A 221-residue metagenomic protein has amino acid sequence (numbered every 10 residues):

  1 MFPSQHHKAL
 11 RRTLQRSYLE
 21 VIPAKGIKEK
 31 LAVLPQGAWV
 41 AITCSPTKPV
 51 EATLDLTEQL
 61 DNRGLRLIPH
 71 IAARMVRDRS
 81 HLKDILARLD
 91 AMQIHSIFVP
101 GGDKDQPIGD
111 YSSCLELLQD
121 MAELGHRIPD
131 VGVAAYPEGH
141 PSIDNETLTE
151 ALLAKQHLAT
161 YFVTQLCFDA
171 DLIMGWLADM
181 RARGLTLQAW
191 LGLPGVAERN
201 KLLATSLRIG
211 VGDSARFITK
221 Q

Functional and structural regions predicted by a protein language model:
F2-L34: N-terminal basic/disordered segments at the start of proteins
L10-R11, K28-Q36, L54-R66, I85-I94 (+2 more regions): Acidic (Asp/Glu)-rich catalytic clusters
Q15-P23, I42-T47, H70-R79, G132-E146 (+1 more regions): Active-site mouth loops of central-metabolism enzymes
Q15-V21, A38-I42, L67-I71, I97-V99 (+3 more regions): Hydrophobic faces of well-ordered beta-strands that scaffold small-molecule active sites in alpha/beta enzyme cores
L19-K25, D110-Y136, G184-Q221: Active-site pocket-lining/capping segments in soluble small-molecule metabolic enzymes
K25-L31, K48-Q59, V76-D84, K104-A122 (+2 more regions): Active-site-adjacent beta->alpha loops and helix N-cap segments on the catalytic face of soluble alpha/beta enzymes
G37, T47-K48: Long, contiguous binding/interaction regions
S142-H157, F162, L172: Active-site glycine-rich loop that binds ribose-phosphate moieties when present
